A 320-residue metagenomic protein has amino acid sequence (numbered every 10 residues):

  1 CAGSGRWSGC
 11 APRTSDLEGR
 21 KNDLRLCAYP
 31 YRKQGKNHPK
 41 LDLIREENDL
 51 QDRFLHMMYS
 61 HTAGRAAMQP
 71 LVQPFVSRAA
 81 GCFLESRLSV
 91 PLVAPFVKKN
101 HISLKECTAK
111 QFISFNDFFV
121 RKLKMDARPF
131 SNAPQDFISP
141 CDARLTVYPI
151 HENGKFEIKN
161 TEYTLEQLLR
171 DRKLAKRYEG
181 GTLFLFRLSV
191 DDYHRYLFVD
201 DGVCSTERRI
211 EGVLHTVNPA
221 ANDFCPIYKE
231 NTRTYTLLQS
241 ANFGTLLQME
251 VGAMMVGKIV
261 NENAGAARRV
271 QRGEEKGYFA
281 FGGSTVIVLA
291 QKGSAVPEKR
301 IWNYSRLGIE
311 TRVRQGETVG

Functional and structural regions predicted by a protein language model:
D23-G320: Contiguous, well-folded functional domains in the mature portion of proteins
